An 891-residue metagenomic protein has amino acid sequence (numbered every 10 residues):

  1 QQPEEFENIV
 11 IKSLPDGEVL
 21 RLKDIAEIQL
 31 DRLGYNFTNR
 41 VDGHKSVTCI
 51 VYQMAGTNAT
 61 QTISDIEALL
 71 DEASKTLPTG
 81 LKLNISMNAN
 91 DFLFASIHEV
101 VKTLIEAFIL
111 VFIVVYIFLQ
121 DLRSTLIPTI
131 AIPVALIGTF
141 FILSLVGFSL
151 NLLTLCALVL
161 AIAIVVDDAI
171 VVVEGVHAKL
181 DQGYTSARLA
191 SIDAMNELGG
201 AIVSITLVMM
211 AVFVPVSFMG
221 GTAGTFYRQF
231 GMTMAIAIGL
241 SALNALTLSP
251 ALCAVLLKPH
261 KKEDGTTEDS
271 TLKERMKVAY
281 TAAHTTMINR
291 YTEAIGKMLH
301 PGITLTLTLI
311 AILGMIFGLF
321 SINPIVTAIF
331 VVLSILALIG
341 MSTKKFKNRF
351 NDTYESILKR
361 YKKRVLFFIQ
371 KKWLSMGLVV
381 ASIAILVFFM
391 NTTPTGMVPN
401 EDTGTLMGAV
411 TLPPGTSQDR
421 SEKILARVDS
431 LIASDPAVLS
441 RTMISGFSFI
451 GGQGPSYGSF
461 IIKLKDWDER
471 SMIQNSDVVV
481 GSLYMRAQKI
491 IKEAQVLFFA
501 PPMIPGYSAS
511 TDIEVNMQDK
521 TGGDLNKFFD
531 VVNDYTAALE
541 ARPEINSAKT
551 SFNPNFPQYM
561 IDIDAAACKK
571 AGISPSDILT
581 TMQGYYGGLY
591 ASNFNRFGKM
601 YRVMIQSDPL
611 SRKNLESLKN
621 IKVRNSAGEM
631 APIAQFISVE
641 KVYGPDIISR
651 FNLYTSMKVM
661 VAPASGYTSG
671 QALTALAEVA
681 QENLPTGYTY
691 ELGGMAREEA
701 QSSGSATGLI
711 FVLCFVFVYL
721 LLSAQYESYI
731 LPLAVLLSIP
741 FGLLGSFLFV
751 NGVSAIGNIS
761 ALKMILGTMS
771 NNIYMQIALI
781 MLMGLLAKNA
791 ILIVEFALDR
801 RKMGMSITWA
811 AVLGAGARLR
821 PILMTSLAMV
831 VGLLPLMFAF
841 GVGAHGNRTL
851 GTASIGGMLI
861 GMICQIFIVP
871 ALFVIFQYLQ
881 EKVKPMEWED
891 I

Functional and structural regions predicted by a protein language model:
Q1-G34, T57, Q61-L83, T392 (+7 more regions): Surface-exposed amphipathic alpha-helical segments in non-transmembrane regions that serve as interaction surfaces
F6, I25, I66, S96 (+33 more regions): Residue-level signature of catalytic and energy-coupling elements of molecular machines, predominantly ATP/GTP-dependent
S13, S144-F148, V216-F226, M315-V326 (+5 more regions): Transmembrane helices with small-residue packing motifs
D24-A26, N36-I113, E197, A201 (+10 more regions): Juxtamembrane "pre-transmembrane" interface segments
S86, L93, I97, V173 (+3 more regions): Helix-loop junctions and hydrophobic alpha-helical segments within the transmembrane domains of large membrane
I109-F118, L122-A178, F218, I236 (+6 more regions): Hydrophobic transmembrane alpha-helices and their membrane-interface caps in long multi-pass transport proteins
L198, D269-V398, G816: Signature of alpha-helical transmembrane segments and their immediate interfacial
T247-L252, P259-K261, G841-I891: Hydrophobic alpha-helical transmembrane segments of membrane transport and translocation systems, primarily multi-pass
